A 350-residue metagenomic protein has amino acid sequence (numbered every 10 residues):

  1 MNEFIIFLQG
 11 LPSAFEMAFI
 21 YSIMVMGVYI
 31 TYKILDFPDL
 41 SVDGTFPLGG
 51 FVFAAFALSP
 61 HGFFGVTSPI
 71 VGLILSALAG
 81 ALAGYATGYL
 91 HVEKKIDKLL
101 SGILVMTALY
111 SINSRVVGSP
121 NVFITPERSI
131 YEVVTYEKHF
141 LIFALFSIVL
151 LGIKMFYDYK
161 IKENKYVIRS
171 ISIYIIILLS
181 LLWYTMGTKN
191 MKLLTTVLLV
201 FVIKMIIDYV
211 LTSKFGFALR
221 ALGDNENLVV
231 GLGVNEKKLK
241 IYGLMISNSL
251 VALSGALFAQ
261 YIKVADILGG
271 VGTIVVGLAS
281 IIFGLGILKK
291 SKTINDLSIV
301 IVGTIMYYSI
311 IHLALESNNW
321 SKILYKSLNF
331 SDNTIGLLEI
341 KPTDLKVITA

Functional and structural regions predicted by a protein language model:
M1-M24, K33, P38, V52 (+3 more regions): Membrane-interfacial amphipathic/re-entrant helices at transmembrane-helix boundaries
I30, A55, L82-Y85, Y89-K94 (+8 more regions): Membrane-interface helix caps of multi-pass small-molecule transporters
Y32-P38, V42-K94, N113-P126, E132-T135: Membrane-embedded helix boundary and interhelical linker motif in transport proteins
K33-G49, L90-V105, F215-A218, Y242 (+3 more regions): Short, non-helical or kinked segments that cap or interrupt transmembrane helices
F63-T107, I112, V149-D158, G303 (+2 more regions): Alpha-helical transmembrane segments within multi-pass membrane transporters and channels
S68, G187-D266: Helix-loop-helix "hairpin" substructures at the membrane interface of multi-pass membrane proteins
L109-T212, Y242, N318-D344: Transmembrane helix-bundle core of multi-pass membrane transporters and related energy-transducing complexes
M245-V347: Transmembrane alpha-helical segments in multi-pass inner-membrane proteins
